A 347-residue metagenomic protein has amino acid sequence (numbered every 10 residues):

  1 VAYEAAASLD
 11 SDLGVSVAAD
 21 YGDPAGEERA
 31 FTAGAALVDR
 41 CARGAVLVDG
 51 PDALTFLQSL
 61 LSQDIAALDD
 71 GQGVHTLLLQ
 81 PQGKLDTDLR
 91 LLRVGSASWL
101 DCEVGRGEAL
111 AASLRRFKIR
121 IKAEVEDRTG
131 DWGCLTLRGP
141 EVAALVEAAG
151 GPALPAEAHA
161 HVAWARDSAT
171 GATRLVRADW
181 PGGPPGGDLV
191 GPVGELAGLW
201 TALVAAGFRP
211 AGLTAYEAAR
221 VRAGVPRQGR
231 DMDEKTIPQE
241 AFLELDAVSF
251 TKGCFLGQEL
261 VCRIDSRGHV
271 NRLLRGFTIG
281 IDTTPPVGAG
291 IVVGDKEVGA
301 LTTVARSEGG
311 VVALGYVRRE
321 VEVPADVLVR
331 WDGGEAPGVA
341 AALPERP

Functional and structural regions predicted by a protein language model:
V1-H75, L79, G83-D86, L92: Acidic, proline/glycine-enriched N-terminal capping motif
Y3, L89, T236, F242-V248 (+3 more regions): Glycine-rich, small/acidic residue-mixed loop/short-helix segments
L37, A45, T87-P226: Acidic, low-complexity central loop/insert segments
L47-D52, L137-V142, T278-P286: Short, surface-exposed ligand-recognition loops at beta-strand->loop->(often short) alpha-helix junctions that present
G50, L100, L137-G139, L189 (+3 more regions): Residue-level signal for inorganic ion chemistry
L60-A66, L114-I119, G151, L203-F208 (+4 more regions): Short, solvent-exposed amphipathic alpha-helical segments in soluble enzyme and RNA/protein-processing domains
D70-Q72, P155-D167, G224, G229 (+4 more regions): Glycine-centered loop/turn motifs
D188-T278: Anionic-ligand-binding alpha/beta catalytic cores of soluble enzymes and soluble regulatory domains that recognize
